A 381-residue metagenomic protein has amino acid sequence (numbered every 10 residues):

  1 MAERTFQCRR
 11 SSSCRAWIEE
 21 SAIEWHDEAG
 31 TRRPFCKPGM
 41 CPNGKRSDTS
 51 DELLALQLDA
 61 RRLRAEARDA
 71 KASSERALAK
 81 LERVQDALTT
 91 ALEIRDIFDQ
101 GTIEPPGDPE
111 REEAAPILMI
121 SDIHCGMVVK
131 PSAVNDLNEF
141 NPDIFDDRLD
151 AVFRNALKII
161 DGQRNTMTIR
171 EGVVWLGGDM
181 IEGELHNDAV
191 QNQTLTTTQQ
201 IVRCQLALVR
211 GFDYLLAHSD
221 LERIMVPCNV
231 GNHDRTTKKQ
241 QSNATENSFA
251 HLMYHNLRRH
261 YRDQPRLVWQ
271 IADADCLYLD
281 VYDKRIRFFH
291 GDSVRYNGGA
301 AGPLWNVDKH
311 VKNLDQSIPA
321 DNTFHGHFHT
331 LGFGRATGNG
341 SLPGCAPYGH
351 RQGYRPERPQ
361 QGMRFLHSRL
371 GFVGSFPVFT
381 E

Functional and structural regions predicted by a protein language model:
R4, C8-W17, C36-G44: Cysteine-cluster motifs in flexible loop/terminal segments that predominantly coordinate metals
F6, W25, D275-Y282: Short acidic-hydrophobic surface loop/beta-edge motif
A22-G44: Cysteine-rich micro-motifs
D48-V209: N-terminal active-site segment of His-dependent metallophosphoesterases
P109-P116, Y278-R287: Beta-strand-turn-beta hairpins that frame and shape the catalytic cleft of phosphate-ester-processing enzymes
D122, D179, L208, G231 (+3 more regions): Divalent metal-coordination and catalytic microenvironments
I123, A133-D136, F140-D146, G183-Q270: Active-site neighborhood of divalent metal-dependent phosphoester bond hydrolases
T245-D273, Y282-E381: Conserved beta-sheet core of the metallophosphoesterase superfamily
